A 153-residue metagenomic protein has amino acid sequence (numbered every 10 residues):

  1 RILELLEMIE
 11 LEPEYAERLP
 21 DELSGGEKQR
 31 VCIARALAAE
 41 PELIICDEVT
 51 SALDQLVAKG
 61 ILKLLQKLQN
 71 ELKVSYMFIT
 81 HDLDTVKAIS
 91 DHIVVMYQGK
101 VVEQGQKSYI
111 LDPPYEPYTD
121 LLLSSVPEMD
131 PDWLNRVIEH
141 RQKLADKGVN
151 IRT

Functional and structural regions predicted by a protein language model:
R1-E14, L123: Conserved ABC ATPase "signature" region
L19-L23, E27: Conserved ABC ATPase signature
E40: Conserved catalytic motifs of ABC-family nucleotide-binding domains
V86-A88: A short, surface-exposed alpha-helical micro-motif characterized by mixed small hydrophobic and charged/polar residues
H92, Q104: Short, glycine/charged-rich "phosphate-handling" switch motifs in NTP-dependent and phosphotransfer domains
Q106-T153: Short catalytic/signature loops enriched in Gly
